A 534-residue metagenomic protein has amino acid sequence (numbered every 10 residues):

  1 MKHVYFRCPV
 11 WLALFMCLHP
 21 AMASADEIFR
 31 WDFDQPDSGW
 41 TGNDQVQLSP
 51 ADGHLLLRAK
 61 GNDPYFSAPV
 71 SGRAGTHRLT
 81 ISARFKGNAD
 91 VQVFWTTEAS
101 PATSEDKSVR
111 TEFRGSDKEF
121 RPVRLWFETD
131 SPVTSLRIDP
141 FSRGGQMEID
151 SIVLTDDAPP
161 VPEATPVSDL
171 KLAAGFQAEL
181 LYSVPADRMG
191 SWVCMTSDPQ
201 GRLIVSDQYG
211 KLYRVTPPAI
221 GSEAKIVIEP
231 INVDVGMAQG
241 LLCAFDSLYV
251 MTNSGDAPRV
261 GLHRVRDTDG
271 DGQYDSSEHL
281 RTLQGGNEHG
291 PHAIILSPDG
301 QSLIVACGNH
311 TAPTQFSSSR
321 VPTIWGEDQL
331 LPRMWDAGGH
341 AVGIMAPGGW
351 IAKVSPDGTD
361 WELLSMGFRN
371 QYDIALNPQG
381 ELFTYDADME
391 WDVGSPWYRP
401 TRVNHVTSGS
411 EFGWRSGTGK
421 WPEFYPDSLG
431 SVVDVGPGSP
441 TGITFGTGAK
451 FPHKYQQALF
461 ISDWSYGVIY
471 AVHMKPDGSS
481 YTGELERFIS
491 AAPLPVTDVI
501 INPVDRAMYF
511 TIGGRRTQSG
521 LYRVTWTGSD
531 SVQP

Functional and structural regions predicted by a protein language model:
M1-R7: N-terminal secretory signal peptides that target proteins for export/translocation
P9-P20: Bacterial N-terminal signal peptides
S24-D44, A158: Extracellular carbohydrate-recognition regions
F33, L125, L136, D150-L154: Extracellular beta-strand elements of beta-rich domains used for carbohydrate recognition/degradation or cell-matrix
D44-A51, L57, F127, D169-L170 (+1 more regions): Short, exposed beta-strand/loop patches in secreted or surface proteins that constitute
L55-P132, P140-E148: Extracellular ligand-binding interfaces
R143-P159, V524: Exposed low-complexity, polar/acidic, P/S/T/G-rich flexible segments that act as propeptides, protease-susceptible
P159-P534: Beta-propeller domains with acidic blade repeats across secreted/periplasmic ectodomains and cytosolic WD/CNH propellers
